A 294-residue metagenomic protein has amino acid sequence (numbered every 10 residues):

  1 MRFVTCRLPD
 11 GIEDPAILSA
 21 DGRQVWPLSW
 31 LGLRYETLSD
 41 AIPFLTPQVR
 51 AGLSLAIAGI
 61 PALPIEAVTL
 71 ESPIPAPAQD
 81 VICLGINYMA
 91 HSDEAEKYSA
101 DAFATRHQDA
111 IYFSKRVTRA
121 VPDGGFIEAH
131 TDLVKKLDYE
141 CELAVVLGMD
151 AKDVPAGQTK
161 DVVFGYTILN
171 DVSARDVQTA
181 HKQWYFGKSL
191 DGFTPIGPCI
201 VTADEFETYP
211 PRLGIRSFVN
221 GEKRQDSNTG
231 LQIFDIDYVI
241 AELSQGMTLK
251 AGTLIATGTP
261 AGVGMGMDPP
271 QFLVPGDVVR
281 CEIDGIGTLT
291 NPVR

Functional and structural regions predicted by a protein language model:
M1-R106, A110, R280: N-terminal non-catalytic cap/leader segment that marks the start of a structured domain
V4, E71-P73, A100-F103, E128-L137 (+3 more regions): A generic local secondary-structure boundary/capping motif
R7, C83-L84, S114, D138-G148 (+3 more regions): Short beta-strand segments
L8-D10, L18-Q24, L147-M149, A203 (+2 more regions): Short acidic-glycine loop/turn motifs at beta-strand connectors
E13, V49-R50, P61-L63, V68-T69 (+4 more regions): Catalytic-pocket segment enriched in acidic/His residues
Y98, I111-H130, A151-K152, G192-V201 (+1 more regions): Short catalytic-site patches enriched in acidic/histidine residues that coordinate or position cofactors/metals
A100-V121, Y139, V274-G285: Structural signature of FAD isoalloxazine-binding scaffolds in flavoprotein oxidoreductases
T118-T159, F164, L169-S173: Non-heme Fe(II) oxygenase catalytic core, chiefly the N-lobe of the double-stranded beta-helix
